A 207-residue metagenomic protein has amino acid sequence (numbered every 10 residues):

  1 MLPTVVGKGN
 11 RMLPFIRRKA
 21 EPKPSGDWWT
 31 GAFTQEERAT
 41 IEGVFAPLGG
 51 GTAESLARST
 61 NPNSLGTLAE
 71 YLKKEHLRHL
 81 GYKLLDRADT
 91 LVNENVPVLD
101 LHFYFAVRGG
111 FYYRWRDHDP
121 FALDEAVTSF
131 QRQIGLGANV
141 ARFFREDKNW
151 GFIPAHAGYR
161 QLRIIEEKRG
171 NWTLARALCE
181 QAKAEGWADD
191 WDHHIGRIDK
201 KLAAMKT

Functional and structural regions predicted by a protein language model:
M1-H79: Helical anchoring/docking segments at protein termini
F33-A46, K74-A88, P120-N139: Helix-turn-helix repeat elements of alpha-solenoid scaffolds
A53-A57, T90-P97, K183-G186: Solenoid-like repeat scaffolds
A57-Y71, V96-H118, V127-I134, A138 (+1 more regions): Amphipathic alpha-helical repeat scaffolds of TPR domains
E75, W115-R116, P120, R169 (+1 more regions): Structural motif corresponding to the intra-repeat A-B loop/turn of tetratricopeptide repeats
V96-D100, G137-R145, A184-I195: Boundary/linker segments of alpha-helical solenoid repeat arrays
T128-G135, W172-A188: TPR/TPR-like (Sel1-like) alpha-helical repeat modules
C179-T207: Eukaryotic acidic, Ser/Thr-rich intrinsically disordered low-complexity regions
